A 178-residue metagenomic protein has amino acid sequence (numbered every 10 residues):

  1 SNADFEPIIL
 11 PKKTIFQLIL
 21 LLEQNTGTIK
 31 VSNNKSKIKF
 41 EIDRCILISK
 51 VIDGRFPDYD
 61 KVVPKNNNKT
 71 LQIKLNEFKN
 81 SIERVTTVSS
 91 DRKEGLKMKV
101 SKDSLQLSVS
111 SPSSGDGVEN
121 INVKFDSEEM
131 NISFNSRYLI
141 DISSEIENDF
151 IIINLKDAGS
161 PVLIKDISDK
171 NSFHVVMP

Functional and structural regions predicted by a protein language model:
S1-I52, N67-P178: DNA polymerase processivity clamps
R55: Glycine-rich, pocket-lining loop/helix-strand segments that form or immediately flank
V62-N66: Short hinge/gating elements
